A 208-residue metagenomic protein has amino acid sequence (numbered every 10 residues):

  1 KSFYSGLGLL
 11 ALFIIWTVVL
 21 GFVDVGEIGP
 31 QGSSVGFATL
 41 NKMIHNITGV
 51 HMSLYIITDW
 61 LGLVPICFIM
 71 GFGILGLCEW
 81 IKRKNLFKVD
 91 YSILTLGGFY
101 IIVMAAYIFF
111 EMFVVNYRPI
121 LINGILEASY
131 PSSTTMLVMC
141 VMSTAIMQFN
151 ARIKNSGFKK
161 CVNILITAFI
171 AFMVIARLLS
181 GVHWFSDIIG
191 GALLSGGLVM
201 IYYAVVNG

Functional and structural regions predicted by a protein language model:
K1-F68, E111-I122: N-terminal transmembrane-helix/juxtamembrane module of multi-pass inner/ER membrane proteins
S2-F3, I56, W60, V89 (+3 more regions): Hydrophobic, aromatic-rich alpha-helical transmembrane segments and their membrane-interface anchor motifs
S2-G6, A11, W16, G21 (+1 more regions): Membrane-embedded catalytic cores of phosphoryl/pyrophosphoryl-handling enzymes
G6-L9, L61-F68, Y100, M104 (+2 more regions): Hydrophobic alpha-helical transmembrane segments of polytopic
I28-P30, G76-V162: Membrane-interface loops
T48, V89-D90, F169, M173: General secondary-structure edge motif
F68-G76: Central hydrophobic cores of alpha-helical transmembrane segments in multi-pass inner-membrane proteins across all
